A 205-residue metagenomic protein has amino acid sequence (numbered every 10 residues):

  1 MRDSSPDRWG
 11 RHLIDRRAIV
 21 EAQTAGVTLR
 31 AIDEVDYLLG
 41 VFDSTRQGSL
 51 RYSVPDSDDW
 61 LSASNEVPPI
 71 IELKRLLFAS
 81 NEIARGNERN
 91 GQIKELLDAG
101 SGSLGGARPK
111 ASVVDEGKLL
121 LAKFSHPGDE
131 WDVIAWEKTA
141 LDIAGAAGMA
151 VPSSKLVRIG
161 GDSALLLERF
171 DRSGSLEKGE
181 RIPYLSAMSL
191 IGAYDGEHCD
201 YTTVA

Functional and structural regions predicted by a protein language model:
M1-A205: Phosphate/dinucleotide-binding and metal-coordinating scaffold of catalytic cores in nucleotide-dependent enzymes
